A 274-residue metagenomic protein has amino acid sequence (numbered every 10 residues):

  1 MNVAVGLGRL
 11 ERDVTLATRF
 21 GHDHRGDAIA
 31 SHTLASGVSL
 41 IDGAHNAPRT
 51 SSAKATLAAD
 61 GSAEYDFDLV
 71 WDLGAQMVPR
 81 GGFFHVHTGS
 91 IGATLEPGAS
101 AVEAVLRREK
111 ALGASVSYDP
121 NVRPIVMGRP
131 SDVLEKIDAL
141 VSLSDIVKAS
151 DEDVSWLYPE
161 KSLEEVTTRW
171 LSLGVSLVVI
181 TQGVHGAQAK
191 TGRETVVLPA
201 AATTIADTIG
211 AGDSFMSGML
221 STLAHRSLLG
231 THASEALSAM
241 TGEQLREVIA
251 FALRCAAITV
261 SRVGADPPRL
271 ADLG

Functional and structural regions predicted by a protein language model:
N2-D13, L57, T222-A224: Alpha-helix C-terminal capping segments
R12-G92, A111-A114: Conserved N-terminal subdomain of the carbohydrate kinase-like
V78-P79, A139-L140, L171: Structural alpha-helical scaffold elements that stabilize or flank donor/cofactor-binding regions in carbohydrate
H85-T168, H185-A187: Conserved beta-alpha-beta core of the PfkB/ribokinase-like small-molecule kinase fold
R107-R108, K161-G274: Conserved phosphate-binding/catalytic region of the ribokinase-like
